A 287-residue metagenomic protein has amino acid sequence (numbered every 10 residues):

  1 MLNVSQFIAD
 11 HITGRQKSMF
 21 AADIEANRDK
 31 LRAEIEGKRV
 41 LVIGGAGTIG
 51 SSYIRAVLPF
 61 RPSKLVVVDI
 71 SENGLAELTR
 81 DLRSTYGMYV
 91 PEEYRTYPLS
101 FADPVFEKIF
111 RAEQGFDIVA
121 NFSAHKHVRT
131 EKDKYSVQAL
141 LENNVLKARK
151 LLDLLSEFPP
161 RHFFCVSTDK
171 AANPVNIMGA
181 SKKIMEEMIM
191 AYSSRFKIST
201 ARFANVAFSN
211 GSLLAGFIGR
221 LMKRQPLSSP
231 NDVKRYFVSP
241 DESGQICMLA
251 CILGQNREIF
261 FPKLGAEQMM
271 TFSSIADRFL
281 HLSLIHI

Functional and structural regions predicted by a protein language model:
M1-R39: Non-catalytic terminal and boundary segments that flank Rossmann-like NAD(P)-dependent oxidoreductase
I43-A46, S51-V57: N-terminal Rossmann NAD(P)H-binding glycine-rich loop of SDR-like oxidoreductase domains
A56-V67, R83, Y89-V90, L99-E142 (+1 more regions): NAD(P)H-binding glycine-rich loop region in Rossmannoid oxidoreductase-like domains and their noncatalytic homologs
I70-G74: Helix N-cap at the beta1-alpha1 junction of Rossmann-like dinucleotide-binding domains, i.e., the first residues
N121, H125-E142, L146-K183, A191: Conserved Rossmann-fold NAD(P)-dependent oxidoreductase catalytic core, especially the SDR/UDP-sugar
I177-E258, G265, M269-S283: NAD(P)-dependent short-chain dehydrogenase/reductase
I285-I287: Conserved small/polar residues in nucleotide/adenosyl-binding loops
